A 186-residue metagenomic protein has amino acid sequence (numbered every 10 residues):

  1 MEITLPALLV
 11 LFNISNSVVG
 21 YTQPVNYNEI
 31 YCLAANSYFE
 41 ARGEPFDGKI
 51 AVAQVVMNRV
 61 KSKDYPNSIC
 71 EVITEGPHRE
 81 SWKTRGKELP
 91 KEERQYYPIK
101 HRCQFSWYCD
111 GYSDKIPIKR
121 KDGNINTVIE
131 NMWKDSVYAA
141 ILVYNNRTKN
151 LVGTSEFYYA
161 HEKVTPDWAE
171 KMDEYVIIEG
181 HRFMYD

Functional and structural regions predicted by a protein language model:
I3-N13: Sec-dependent N-terminal signal peptides
F12, V18-D186: Bacterial extracytoplasmic/cell-wall-associated proteins, especially those involved in peptidoglycan
